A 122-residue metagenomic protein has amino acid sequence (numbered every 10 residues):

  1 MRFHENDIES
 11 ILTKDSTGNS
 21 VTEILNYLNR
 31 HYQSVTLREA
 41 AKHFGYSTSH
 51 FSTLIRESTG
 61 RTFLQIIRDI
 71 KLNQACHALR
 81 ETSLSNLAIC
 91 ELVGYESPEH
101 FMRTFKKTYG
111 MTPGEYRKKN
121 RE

Functional and structural regions predicted by a protein language model:
M1-E9, Y46: An amphipathic alpha-helical interaction segment
K14, G18, Q33-S34: AAA+ ATPase active-site-proximal loops
T22-N26, R30, S34, R38 (+2 more regions): Terminal helix-turn-helix DNA-binding modules in bacterial transcription factors
H43, S47-T48, E96-S97: Short coil turns linking two alpha-helices in DNA-binding domains
S49, E99, G114: Key DNA-contact positions within bacterial/archaeal DNA-binding proteins
F51, I55, H100-F101, F105: Short hydrophobic/aromatic patch on the recognition helix
R103-E122: …primarily DNA-binding HTH/wHTH and HhH modules…
